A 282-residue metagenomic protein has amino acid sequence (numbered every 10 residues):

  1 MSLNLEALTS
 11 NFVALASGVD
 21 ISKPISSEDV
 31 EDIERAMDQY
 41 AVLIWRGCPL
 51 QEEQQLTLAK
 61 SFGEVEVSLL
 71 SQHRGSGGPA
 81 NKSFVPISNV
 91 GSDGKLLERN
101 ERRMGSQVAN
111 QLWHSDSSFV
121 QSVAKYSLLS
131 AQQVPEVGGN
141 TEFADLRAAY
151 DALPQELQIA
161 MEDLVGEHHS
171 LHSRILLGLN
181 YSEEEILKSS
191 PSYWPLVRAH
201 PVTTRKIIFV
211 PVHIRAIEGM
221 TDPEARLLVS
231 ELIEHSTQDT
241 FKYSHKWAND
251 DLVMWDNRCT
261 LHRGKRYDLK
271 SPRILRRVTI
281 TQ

Functional and structural regions predicted by a protein language model:
L3-M254, R258-Q282: Fe(II)/2-oxoglutarate oxygenase catalytic core
